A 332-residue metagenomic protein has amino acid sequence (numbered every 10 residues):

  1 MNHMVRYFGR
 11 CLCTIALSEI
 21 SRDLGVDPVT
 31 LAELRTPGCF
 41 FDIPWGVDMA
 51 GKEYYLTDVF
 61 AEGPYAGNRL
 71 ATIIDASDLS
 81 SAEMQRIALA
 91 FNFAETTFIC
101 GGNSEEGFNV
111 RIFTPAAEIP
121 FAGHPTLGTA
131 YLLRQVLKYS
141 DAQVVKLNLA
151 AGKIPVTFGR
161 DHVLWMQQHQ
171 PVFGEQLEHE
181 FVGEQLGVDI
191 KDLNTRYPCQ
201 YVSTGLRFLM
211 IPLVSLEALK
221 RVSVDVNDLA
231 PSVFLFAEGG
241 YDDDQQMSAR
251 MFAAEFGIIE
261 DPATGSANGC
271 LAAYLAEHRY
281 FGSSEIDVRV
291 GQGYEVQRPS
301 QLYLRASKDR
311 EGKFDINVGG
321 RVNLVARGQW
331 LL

Functional and structural regions predicted by a protein language model:
N2-H3, Y7, D23, D27 (+2 more regions): Intrinsic-disorder-associated, low-complexity terminal segments enriched in Asp/Asn/His/Tyr and depleted of Lys/Arg
R6, I15-S18, L31: Short, often N-terminal, low-complexity regions that either remain intrinsically disordered or form a short helix
Y7-G9, G25, V29, S81 (+1 more regions): Generic alpha-helix initiation/capping and coil-helix boundary signal
C11-C13, C39: Cysteine-centered motifs
C13, I20-D23: Serine/proline-rich low-complexity intrinsically disordered segments, especially terminal tails, linkers
R35: Short Gly/Ser/Thr- and charged-rich N-terminal loops/segments that act as flexible capping/hinge elements
W45-F121, L127-L332: Active-site proximal loop and beta-alpha junction motif in alpha/beta enzyme cores
